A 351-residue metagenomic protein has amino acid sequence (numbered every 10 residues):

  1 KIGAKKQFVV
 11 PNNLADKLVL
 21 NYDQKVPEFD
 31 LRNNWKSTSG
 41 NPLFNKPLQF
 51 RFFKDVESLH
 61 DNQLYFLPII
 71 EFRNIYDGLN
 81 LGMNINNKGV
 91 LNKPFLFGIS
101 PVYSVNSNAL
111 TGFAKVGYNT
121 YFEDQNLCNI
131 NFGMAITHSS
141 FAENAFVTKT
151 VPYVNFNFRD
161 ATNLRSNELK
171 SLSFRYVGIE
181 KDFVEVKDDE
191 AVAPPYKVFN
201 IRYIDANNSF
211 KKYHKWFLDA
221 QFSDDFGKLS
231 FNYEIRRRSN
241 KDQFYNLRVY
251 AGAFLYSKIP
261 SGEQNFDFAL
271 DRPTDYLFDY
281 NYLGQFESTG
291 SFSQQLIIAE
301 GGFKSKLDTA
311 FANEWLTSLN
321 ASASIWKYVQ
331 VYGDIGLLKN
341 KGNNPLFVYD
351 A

Functional and structural regions predicted by a protein language model:
I2, F8-V10, N21-D124, D160-S166 (+5 more regions): Outer-membrane beta-barrel initiation region
N12-D16: Noncatalytic modules at the cell exterior or secretory-pathway interfaces, chiefly beta-strand-rich lectin/adhesion
K17-V19, Y65-L67, L96-G98, N129-A135 (+6 more regions): Residue-level detector of the transmembrane beta-barrel scaffold of outer-membrane proteins
I70-Y76, N87-G89, P101-S107, Y118-T120 (+9 more regions): Transmembrane beta-strands of outer-membrane beta-barrel pores
T111-A114, E143-K149, N167, D182-E190 (+3 more regions): Outer-membrane beta-barrel translocator domains and adjoining extracellular loop/strand segments of Gram-negative
N131-N144, N155, V198-S324: C-terminal outer-membrane beta-barrel translocator/porin domains of Gram-negative envelope proteins and their
K149-S171: A charged, amphipathic interaction segment
V331-K341, L346-D350: Active/binding-pocket-proximal capping segment
